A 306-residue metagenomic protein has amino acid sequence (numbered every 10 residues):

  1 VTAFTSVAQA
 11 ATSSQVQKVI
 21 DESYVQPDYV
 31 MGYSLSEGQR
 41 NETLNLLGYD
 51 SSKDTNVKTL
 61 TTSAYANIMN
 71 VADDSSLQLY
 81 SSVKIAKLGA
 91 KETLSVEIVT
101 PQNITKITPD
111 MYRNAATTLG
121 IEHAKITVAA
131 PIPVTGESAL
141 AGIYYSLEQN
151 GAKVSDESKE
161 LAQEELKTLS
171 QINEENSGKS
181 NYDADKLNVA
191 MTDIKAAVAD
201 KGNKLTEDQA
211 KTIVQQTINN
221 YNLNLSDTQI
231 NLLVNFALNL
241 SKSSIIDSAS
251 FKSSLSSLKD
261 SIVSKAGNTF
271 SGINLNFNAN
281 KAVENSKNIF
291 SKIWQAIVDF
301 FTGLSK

Functional and structural regions predicted by a protein language model:
T2-I20: Sec-dependent signal peptide cleavage junction
S23-P27, L88-I98, G120-K125, E174 (+1 more regions): Acidic/histidine-rich, surface-exposed loop or edge segments in extracytoplasmic proteins
V25-D54, E97: N-terminal targeting signals for Sec/Tat export/insertion, comprising classic cleavable signal peptides
P27-M31, V96-N103, I126-P133, N176-S180 (+3 more regions): Second-shell loop/turn segments in exported
R40-S76: Divalent-cation
A66-I121: Signal peptide-directed extracytoplasmic domains
T117, E122-L223, T228: Soluble oligomerization/assembly scaffold segments of membrane-associated complexes
Q216-K306: Charged, long alpha-helical assembly modules
